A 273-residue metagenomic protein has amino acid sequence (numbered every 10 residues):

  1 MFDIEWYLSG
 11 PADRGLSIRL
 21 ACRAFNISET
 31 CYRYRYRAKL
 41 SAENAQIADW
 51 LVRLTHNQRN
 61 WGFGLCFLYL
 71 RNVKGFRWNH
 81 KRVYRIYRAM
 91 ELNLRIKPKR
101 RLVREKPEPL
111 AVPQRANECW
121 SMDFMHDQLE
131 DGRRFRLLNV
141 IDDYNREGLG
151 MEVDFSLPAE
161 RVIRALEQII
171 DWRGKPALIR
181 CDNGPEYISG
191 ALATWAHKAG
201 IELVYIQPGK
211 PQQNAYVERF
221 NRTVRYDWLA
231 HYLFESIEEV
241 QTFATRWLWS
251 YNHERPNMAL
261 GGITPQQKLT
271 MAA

Functional and structural regions predicted by a protein language model:
M1-A273: Charged DNA-binding/catalytic regions of mobile-element recombinases
